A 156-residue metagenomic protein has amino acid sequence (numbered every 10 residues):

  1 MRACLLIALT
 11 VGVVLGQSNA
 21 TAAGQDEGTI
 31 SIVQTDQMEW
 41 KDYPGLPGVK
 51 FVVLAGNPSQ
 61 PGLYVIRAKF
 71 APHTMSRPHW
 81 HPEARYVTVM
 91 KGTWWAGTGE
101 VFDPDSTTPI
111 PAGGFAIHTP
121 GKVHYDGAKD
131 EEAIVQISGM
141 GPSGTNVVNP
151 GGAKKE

Functional and structural regions predicted by a protein language model:
A3-G16: Bacterial N-terminal signal peptides
S18-Y64, G151-E156: A short, N-terminal "cap"/entry segment at the start of jelly-roll beta-barrel domains of the cupin/DSBH fold
G28-S31, D105, Y125-E156: Double-stranded beta-helix
V53, K69, W95, I134-S138: Soluble periplasmic/extracytoplasmic beta-strand elements of cell-envelope proteins
P61-H81, P109-I110, T119-P120: Conserved short histidine dyad/triad with adjacent acidic residue
A71-T74, W80-V101: Glycine- and acidic-residue-biased ligand/ion/polar-headgroup-sensing regions
S76-P78, A96-G97, H118, V123-K129: Short beta-strand His + acidic residue motifs that chelate non-heme Fe in jelly-roll/DSBH and cupin folds
W94, E100-G121: Short acidic-glycine-tyrosine-enriched beta hairpin
